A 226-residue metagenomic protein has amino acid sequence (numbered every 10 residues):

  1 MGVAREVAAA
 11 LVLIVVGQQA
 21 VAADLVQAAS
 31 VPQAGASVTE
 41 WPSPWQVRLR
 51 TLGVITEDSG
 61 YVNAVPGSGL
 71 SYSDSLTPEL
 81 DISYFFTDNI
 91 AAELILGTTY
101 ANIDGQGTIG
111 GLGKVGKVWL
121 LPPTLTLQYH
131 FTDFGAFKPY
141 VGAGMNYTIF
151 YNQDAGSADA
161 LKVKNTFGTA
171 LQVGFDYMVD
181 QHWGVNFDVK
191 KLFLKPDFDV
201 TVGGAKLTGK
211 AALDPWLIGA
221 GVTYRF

Functional and structural regions predicted by a protein language model:
M1-V21: Gram-negative bacterial Sec-dependent N-terminal signal peptides
A20-D81, R225: Short glycine/proline- and aromatic-enriched beta-strand/turn motifs that initiate or cap beta-hairpins
P44, S75-T77, L120-T124, T166-A170 (+1 more regions): Transmembrane beta-barrel architecture of outer-membrane proteins
Q46, A91, A136-K138, M178 (+1 more regions): Membrane-spanning beta-strand positions in outer-membrane beta-barrel proteins
T51-I55, D81-A155, P215-F226: Gram-negative (and chloroplast) outer-membrane scaffold detector with strong preference for beta-barrel transmembrane
S59-P66, D104-G111, Y151-D159, D197-A205: Outer-membrane beta-barrel translocator domains and adjoining extracellular loop/strand segments of Gram-negative
S68-D74, L112-W119, A158-F167, K206-D214: Replace "Gram-negative outer membrane beta-barrel proteins" with "bacterial and organellar outer membrane beta-barrel
A101-G105, D180-F226: Predominantly the C-terminal beta-signal and adjacent terminal strand-loop region of outer-membrane beta-barrel
